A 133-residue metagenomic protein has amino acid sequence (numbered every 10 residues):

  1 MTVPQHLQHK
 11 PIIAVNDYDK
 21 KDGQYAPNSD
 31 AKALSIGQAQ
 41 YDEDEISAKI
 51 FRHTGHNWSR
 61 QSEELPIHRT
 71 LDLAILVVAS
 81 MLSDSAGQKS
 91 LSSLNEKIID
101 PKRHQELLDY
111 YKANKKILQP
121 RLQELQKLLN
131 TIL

Functional and structural regions predicted by a protein language model:
M1-A33: N-terminal "first-domain core" detector
H6-H9, H53-H56, H68, H104: Histidine (H) residue identity feature
N28-E64, S83-K102: A short, structured beta-strand/loop element
E63-T70, K115, Q119: Amphipathic, non-membrane alpha-helical segments in soluble helical-bundle scaffolds
H68-A79: Elongated alpha-helical scaffolds
L76, S83-A86, L128-T131: Amphipathic, soluble alpha-helical interaction motifs
S92-T131: Charged/polar low-complexity intrinsically disordered segments, enriched in acidic residues
